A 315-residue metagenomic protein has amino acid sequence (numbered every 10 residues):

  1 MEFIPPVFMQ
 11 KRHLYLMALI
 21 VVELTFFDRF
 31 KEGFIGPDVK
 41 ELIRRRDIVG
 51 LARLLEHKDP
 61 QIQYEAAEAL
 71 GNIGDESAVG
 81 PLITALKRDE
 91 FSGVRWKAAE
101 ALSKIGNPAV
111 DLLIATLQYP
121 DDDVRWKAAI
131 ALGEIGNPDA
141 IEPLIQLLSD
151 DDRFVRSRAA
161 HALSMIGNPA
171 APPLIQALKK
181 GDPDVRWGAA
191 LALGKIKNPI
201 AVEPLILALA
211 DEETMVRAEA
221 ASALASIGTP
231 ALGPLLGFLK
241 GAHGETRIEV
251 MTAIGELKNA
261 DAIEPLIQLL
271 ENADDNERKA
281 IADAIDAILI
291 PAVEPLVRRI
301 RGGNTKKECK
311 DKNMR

Functional and structural regions predicted by a protein language model:
M1, K11-M17, P295, K312-M314: A detector of long low-complexity, disordered segments enriched in serine/threonine/proline
L19-E23: Compositionally biased, charge-rich terminal segments
L24-R45, R53, P60-D75, T84 (+14 more regions): Structural detector for internal amphipathic alpha-helices that build alpha-solenoid repeat scaffolds
G50-K58, P81-D89, L112-P120, P143-D151 (+5 more regions): Alpha-solenoid HEAT/Armadillo-like helical repeat scaffolds in large eukaryotic proteins
